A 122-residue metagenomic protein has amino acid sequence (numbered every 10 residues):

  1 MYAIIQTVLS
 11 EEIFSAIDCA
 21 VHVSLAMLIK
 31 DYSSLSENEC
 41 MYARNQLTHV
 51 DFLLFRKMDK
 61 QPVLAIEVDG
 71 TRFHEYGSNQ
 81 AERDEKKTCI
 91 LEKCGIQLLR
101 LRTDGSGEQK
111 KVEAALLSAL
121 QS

Functional and structural regions predicted by a protein language model:
M1-A65, R72-S122: Nucleic-acid endo/exonuclease domains
